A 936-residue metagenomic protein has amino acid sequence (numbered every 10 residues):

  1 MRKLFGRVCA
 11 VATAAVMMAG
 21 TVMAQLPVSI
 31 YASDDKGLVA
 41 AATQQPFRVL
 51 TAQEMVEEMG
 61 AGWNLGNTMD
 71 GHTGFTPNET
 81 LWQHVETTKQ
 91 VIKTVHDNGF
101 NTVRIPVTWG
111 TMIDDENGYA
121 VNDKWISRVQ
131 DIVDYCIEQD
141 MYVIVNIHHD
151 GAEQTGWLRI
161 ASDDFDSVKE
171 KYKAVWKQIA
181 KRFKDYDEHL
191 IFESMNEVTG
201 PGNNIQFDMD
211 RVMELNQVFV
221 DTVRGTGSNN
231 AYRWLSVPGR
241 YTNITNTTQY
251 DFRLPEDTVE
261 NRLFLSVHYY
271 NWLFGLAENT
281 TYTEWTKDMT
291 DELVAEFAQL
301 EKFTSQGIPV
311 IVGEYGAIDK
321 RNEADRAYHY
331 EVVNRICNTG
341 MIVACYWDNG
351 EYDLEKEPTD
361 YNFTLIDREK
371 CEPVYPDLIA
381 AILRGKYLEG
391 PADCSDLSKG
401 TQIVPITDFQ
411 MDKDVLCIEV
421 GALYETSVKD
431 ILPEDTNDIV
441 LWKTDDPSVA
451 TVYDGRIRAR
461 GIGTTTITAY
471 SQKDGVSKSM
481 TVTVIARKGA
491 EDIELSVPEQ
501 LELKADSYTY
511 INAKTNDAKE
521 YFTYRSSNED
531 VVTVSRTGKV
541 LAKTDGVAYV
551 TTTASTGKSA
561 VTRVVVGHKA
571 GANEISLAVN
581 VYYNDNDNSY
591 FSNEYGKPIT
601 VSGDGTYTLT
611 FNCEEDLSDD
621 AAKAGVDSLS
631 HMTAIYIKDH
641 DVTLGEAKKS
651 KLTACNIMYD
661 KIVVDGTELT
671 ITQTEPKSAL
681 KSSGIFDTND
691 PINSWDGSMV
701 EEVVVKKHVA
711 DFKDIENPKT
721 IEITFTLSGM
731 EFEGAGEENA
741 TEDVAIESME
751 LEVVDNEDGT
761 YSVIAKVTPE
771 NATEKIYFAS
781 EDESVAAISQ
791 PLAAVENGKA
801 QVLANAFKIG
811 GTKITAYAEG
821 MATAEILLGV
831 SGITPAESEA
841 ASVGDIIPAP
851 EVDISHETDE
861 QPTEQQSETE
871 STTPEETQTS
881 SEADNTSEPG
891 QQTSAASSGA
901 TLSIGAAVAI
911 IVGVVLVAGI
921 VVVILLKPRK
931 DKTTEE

Functional and structural regions predicted by a protein language model:
S29-T102: N-terminal carbohydrate-binding accessory modules
V85-F100, A120-I147, G156-I191, L215-R224: An active-site-proximal structural segment forming one wall of the substrate-binding cleft that immediately precedes
E170-T281, A295-I318, T339-I342: Active-site region of glycoside hydrolase catalytic domains
N322-P405: Aromatic-rich peripheral "rim/lid" segments of glycoside hydrolase catalytic domains that contact and position glycan
I403-A570, E738-E857, A895-A906: Extracytoplasmic soluble-region selector
E615-T653, D696-D711, P718-E722: Extracellular beta-strand ligand-recognition surfaces/modules
E882-I911: Extracellular Ser/Thr-rich, low-complexity/disordered mucin-like segments
L916-E936: C-terminal membrane-anchoring or membrane-association module
